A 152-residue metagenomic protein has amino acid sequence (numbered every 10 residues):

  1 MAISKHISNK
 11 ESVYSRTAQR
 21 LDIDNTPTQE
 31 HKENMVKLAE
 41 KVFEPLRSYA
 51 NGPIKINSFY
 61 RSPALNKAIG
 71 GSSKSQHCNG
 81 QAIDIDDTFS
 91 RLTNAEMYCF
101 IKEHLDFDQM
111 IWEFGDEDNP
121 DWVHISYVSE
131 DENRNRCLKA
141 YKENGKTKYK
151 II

Functional and structural regions predicted by a protein language model:
M1-Y49, Y141-I152: Extracytoplasmic cell-surface/polysaccharide-interacting catalytic and binding patches
L38-V42, L65, Q81, T93 (+1 more regions): Amphipathic alpha-helical interface surfaces
K41-G70: Extended, low-complexity, intrinsically disordered C-terminal regulatory tails of eukaryotic serine/threonine kinases
K55-N57, A82-D86, H124: Structural recognition of the beta-strand scaffold that forms the well-ordered cores of secreted hydrolase catalytic
P63-I83: Short, surface-exposed glycine/acidic/tryptophan-bearing loops
D87-I152: Catalytic cores and adjacent binding grooves of peptidoglycan-active enzymes
